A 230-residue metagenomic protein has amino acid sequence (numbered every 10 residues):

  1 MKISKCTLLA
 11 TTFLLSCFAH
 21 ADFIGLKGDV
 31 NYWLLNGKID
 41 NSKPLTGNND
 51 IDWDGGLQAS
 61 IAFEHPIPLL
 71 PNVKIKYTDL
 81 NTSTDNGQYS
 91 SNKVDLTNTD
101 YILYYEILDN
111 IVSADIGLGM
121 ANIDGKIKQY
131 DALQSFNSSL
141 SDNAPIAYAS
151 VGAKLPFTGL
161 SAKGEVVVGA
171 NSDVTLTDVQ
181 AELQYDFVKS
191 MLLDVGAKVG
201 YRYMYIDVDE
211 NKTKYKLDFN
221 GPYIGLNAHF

Functional and structural regions predicted by a protein language model:
M1-G25: Cleavable N-terminal export/targeting peptides
H20-I24, P66-P71, L108-S113, L155-L160 (+1 more regions): Short loop/turn motifs that connect adjacent beta-strands in outer-membrane beta-barrel proteins
H20-S83: Short glycine/proline- and aromatic-enriched beta-strand/turn motifs that initiate or cap beta-hairpins
G25, D218-F230: Outer-membrane beta-barrel "beta-signal"
Y32-K38, H65, Y77-N81, M120-K126 (+4 more regions): Transmembrane beta-strands of outer-membrane beta-barrel pores
N36-D50, D79-L96, I123-S141, S172 (+1 more regions): Flexible, solvent-exposed loop segments that connect beta-strands
A59-H65, Y101-Y105, L118-M120, A147-A153 (+3 more regions): Residues on the lipid-exposed face of transmembrane beta-strands in outer-membrane beta-barrel proteins
S141-N143, V167-V179: Solvent-exposed loop/turn segments connecting transmembrane beta-strands in outer-membrane beta-barrel proteins
